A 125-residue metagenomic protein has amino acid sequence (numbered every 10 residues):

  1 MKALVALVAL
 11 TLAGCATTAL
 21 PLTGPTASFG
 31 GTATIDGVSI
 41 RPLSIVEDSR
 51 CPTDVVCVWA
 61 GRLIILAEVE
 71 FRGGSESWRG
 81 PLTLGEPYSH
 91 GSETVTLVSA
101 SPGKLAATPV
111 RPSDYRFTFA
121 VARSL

Functional and structural regions predicted by a protein language model:
M1-L4: Positively charged n-region of N-terminal signal peptides that target proteins for export
T11-G14: C-terminal motif of bacterial Sec signal peptides marking the signal peptidase cleavage site
A16-T18: Bacterial signal peptide processing site
P21-A60: N-terminal secretory signal peptides
I35-G37, A60-I64, H90-S92, P112-R116: Extracytoplasmic
D48-E86: Mature extracytoplasmic domains of secretory-pathway proteins
G80-K104: Short Fe-S-cluster ligation motifs
G103-D114, T118-V121: Short, exposed beta-strand-loop hairpins at the edges of beta-sheets in extracellular/periplasmic proteins
